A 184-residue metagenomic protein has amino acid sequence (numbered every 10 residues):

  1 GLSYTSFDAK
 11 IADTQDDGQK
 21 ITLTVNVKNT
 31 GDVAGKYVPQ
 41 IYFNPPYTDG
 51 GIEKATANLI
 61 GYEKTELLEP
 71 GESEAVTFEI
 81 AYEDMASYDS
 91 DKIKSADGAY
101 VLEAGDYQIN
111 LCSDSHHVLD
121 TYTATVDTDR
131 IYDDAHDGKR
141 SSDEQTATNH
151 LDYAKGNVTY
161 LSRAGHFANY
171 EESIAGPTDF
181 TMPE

Functional and structural regions predicted by a protein language model:
G1-P183: Intrinsically disordered, low-complexity Ser/Thr/Gly-rich stretches
